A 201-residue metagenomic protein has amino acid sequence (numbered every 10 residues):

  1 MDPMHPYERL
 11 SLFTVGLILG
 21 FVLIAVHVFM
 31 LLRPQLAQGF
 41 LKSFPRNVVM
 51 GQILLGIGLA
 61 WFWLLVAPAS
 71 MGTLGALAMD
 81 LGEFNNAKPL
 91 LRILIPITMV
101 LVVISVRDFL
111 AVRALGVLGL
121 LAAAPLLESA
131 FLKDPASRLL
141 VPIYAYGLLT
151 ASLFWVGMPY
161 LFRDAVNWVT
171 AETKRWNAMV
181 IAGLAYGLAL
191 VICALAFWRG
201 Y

Functional and structural regions predicted by a protein language model:
M1-W63, A67: N-terminal topogenic module of multi-pass integral membrane proteins
D2-Y7, A37-L41, A69-F84, K133-D134 (+2 more regions): Membrane-interface helix termini and inter-helical loops of multi-pass transporters
V28-F40, I97-F109, Y160-D164: C-terminal ends of transmembrane helices
G58-A69, T98-S105, A122-K133, L184-I192: Hydrophobic alpha-helical transmembrane segments and adjacent interfacial helices in integral membrane proteins
M79-G147, A151: Membrane-proximal helix-loop-helix units in multi-pass membrane proteins
S152-N167: Transmembrane alpha-helical segments of integral membrane proteins
R163-I181: Interfacial loop-to-transmembrane junctions
A189-Y201: Juxtamembrane boundary at the C-terminal end of a transmembrane helix
